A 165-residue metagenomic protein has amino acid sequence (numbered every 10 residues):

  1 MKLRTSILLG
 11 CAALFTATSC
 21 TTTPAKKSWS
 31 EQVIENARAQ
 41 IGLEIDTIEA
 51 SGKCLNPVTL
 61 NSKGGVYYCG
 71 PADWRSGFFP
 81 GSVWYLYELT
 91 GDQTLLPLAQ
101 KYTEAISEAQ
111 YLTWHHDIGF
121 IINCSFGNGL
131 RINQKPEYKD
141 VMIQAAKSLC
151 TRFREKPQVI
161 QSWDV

Functional and structural regions predicted by a protein language model:
M1-S28: Bacterial Sec-dependent N-terminal signal peptides
P24-V165: Glycan-recognition and catalytic cores of secretory/periplasmic carbohydrate-active enzymes
